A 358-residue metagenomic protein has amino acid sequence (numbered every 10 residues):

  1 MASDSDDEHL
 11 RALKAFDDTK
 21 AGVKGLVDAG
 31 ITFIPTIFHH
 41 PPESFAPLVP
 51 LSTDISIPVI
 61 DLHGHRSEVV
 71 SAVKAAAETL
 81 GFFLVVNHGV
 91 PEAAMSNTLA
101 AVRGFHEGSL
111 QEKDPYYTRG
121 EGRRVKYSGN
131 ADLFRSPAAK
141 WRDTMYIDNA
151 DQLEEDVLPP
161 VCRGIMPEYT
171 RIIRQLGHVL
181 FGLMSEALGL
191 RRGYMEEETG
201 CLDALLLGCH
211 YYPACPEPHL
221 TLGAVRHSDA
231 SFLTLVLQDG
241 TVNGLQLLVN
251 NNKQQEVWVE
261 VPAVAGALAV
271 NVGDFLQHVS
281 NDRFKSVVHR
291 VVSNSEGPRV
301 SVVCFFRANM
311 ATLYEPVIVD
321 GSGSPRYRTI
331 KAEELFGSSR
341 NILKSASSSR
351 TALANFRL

Functional and structural regions predicted by a protein language model:
M1-A138, R142-T144, P159-L358: C-terminal flanking tails of non-heme Fe-dependent oxygenases
T144, D148-D151: Long, hydrophobic/aromatic-enriched structural stretches that serve as scaffold segments
Q152-V157: Short acidic/His/Gly/Ser-rich catalytic and metal-binding motifs that mark active-site loops of diverse hydrolases
